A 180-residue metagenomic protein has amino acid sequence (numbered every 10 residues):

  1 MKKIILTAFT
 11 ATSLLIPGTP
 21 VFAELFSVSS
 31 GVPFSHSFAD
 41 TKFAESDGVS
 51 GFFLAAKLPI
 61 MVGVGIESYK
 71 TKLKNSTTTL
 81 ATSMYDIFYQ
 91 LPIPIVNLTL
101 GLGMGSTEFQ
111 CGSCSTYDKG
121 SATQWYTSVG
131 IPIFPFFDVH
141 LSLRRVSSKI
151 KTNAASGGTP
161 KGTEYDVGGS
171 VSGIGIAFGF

Functional and structural regions predicted by a protein language model:
M1-S27: Cleavable N-terminal export/targeting peptides
A8-S13, P20, T78-L80, L100 (+1 more regions): N-terminal compositionally biased, intrinsically disordered segments and leader/signal-like regions
T19-S76, I87, P94, M104-C111 (+2 more regions): Short glycine/proline- and aromatic-enriched beta-strand/turn motifs that initiate or cap beta-hairpins
F43-V49, S76-M84, T116-Q124, Y165-V171: Transmembrane beta-barrel outer-membrane domains
F52-L54, Y85-Y89, L100, W125-V129 (+2 more regions): Membrane-embedded beta-strands of outer-membrane beta-barrel proteins, especially the hydrophobic/small aromatic
V62, V96, I133-F137: Secondary-structure transition into beta-strands, especially the periplasmic turns and strand N-termini that construct
K70-K72, T77, W125, I131-F180: Predominantly the C-terminal beta-signal and adjacent terminal strand-loop region of outer-membrane beta-barrel
Q90-S128, P132: Surface-exposed, polar helix/loop patches in the mature regions of secreted/periplasmic/lumenal proteins that form
